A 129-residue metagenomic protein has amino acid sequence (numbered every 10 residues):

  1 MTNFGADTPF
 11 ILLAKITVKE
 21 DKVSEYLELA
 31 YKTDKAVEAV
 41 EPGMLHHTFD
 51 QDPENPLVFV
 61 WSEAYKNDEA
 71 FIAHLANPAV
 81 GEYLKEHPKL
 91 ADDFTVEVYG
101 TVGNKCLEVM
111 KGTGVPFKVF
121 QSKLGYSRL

Functional and structural regions predicted by a protein language model:
M1-F4, L124-L129: Eukaryotic N-terminal low-complexity, Ser/Thr- and Lys/Arg-rich leader segments that predominantly function as
M1-G5, T48-Q51: Short beta-strand/turn micro-motifs at beta-sheet edges
G5, A36-L45, A64-Q121: An amphipathic, aromatic/His-enriched active-site/gating alpha helix that lines ligand/cofactor pockets
P9-T17: Active-site-flanking beta-strand signature of metal-NTP-handling nucleotidyl enzymes and homologous cyclase-like
V18-E28: Short, surface-exposed ligand-recognition loops at beta-strand->loop->(often short) alpha-helix junctions that present
A30, D34: Short amphipathic alpha-helical/adjacent loop interface patches that line ligand and macromolecule-binding sites
D50-P56, P88-A91: A short beta-turn/loop motif at secondary-structure boundaries
